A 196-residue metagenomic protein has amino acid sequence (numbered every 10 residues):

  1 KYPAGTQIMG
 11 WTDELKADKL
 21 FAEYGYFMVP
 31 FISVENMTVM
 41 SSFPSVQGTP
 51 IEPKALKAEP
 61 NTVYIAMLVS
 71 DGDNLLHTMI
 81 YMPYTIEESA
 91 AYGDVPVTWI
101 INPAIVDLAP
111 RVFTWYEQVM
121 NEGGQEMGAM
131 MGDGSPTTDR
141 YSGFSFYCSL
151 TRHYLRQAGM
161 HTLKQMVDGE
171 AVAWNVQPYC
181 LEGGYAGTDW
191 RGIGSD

Functional and structural regions predicted by a protein language model:
K1-F21, G143-D196: Catalytic domains of cell-wall/extracellular-matrix polysaccharide-remodeling enzymes, centered on de-N-acetylation
K1-L108, D196: Terminal accessory/targeting
I100-W174: Metal-dependent polysaccharide deacetylase catalytic core of the NodB/CE4 family, i.e., the active-site-bearing domain
